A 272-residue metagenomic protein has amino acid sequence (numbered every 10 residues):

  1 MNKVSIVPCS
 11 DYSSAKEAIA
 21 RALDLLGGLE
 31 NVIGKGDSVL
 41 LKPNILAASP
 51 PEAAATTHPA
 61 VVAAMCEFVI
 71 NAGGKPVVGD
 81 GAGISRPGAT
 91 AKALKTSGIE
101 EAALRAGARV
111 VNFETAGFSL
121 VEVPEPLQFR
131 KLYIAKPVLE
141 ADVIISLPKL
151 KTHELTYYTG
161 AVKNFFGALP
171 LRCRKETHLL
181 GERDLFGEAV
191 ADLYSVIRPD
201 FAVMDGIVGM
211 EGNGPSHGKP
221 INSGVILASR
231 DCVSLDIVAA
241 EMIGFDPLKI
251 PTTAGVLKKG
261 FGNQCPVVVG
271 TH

Functional and structural regions predicted by a protein language model:
M1-H272: N-terminal and secondary-structure boundary signal
